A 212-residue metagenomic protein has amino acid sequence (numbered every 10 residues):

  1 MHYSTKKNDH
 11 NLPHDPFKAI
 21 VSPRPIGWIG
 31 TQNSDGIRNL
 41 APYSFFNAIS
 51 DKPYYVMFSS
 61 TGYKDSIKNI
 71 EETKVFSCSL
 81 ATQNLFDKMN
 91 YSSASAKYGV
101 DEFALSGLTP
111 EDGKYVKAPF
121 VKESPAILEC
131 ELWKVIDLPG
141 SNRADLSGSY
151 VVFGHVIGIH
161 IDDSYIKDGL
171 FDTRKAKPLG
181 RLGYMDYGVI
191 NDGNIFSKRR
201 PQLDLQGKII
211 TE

Functional and structural regions predicted by a protein language model:
M1-E212: Basic, polyanion-binding surface patches
